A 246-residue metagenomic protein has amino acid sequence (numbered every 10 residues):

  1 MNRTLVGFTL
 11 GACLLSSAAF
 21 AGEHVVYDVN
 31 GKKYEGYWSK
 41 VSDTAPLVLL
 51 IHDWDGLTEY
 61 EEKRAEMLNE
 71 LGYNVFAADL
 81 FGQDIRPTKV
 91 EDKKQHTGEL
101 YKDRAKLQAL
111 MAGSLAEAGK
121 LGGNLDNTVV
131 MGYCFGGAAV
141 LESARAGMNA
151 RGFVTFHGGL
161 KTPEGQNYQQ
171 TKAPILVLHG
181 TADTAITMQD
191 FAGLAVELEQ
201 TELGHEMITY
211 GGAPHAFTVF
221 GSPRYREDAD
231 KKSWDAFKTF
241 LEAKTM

Functional and structural regions predicted by a protein language model:
S17-A21: Sec/Tat signal peptide C-region and signal peptidase I cleavage site
H24-L121, V219-G221: Serine-hydrolase catalytic machinery in alpha/beta-hydrolase-like enzymes
L49-D53, H157, H179: The conserved beta1-alpha1 loop
R64, T187-E197: Short alpha-helix in the alpha/beta-hydrolase fold that links the catalytic acid
M111-Q170: Primarily recognizes the serine-hydrolase "nucleophile elbow" in alpha/beta-hydrolase and SGNH/GDSL folds
T171, V177-H179: Short beta-strand/loop motif that positions the catalytic acidic residue of the alpha/beta-hydrolase fold
A182-I186: Acidic catalytic loop of the alpha/beta-hydrolase fold
E199-M246: C-terminal catalytic histidine-bearing segment of alpha/beta-hydrolase fold enzymes
